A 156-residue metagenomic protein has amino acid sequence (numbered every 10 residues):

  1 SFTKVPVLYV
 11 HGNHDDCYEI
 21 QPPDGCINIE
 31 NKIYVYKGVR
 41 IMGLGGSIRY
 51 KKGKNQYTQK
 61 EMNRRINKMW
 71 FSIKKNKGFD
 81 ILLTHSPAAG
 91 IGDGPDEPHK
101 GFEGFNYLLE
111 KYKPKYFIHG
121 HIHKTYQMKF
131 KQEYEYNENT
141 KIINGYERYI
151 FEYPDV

Functional and structural regions predicted by a protein language model:
S1, F102-E110, K131-E133: Short amphipathic alpha-helical segments and helix-helix/interface helices
S1-Y36, E110-K111, Y136-N139, I143-R148: Core catalytic region of metal-dependent phosphoesterases/phosphodiesterases, especially metallo-beta-lactamase-like
V5, F79, F105-I122: Proline-aspartate-enriched helix->loop->beta-strand connector
G12, I41, L82, F117 (+2 more regions): Divalent metal-coordination and catalytic microenvironments
N13-I20, R49-G53, A88-G92, K115-Y134 (+1 more regions): Active-site environment of divalent metal-dependent phosphoester hydrolases
D15-K100: Conserved catalytic scaffold of divalent metal-dependent phosphoesterases
Y34-G43, G78-I81, K131-I142, Y153-V156: Beta-strand-turn-beta hairpins that frame and shape the catalytic cleft of phosphate-ester-processing enzymes
P98-N106, I118-H123, E135-N139: Metal-ion/cofactor- or nucleotide/acyl-coenzyme-handling active-site neighborhoods
